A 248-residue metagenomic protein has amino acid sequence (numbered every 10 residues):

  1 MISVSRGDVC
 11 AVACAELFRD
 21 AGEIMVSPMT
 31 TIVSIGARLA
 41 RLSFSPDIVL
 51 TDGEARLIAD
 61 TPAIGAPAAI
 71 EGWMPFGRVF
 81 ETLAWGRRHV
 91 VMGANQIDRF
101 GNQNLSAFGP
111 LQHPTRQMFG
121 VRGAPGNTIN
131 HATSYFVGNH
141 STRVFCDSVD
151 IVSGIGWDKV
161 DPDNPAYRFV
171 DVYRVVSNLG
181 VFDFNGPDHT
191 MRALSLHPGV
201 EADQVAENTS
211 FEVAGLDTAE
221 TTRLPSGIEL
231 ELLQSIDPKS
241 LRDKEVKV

Functional and structural regions predicted by a protein language model:
M1-E71: N-terminal active-site beta-alpha-beta segment that forms phosphate/nucleotide-binding and substrate-recognition loops
F18, G22, A40-I48, G138 (+3 more regions): Structural signal for hydrophobic packing residues in well-ordered secondary-structure cores of soluble enzyme domains
P46-E54, W73-P75, R116-G120, L196 (+1 more regions): Short, Lys/Arg-enriched charge-dense amphipathic segments
P62-I228: Conserved phosphate- and dinucleotide-binding cores of soluble alpha/beta proteins, encompassing both enzyme active
L216-V248: Acidic/aromatic/glycine-rich contiguous surface patches that form carbohydrate-binding/processing clefts and analogous
